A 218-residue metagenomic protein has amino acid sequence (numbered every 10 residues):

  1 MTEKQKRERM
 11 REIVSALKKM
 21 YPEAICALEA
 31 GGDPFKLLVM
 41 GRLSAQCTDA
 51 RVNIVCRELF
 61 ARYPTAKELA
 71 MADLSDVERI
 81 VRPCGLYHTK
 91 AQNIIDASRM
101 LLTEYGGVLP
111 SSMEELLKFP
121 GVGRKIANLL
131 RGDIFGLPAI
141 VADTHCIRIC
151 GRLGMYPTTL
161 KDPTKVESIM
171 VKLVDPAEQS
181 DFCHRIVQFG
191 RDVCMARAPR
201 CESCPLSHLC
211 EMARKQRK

Functional and structural regions predicted by a protein language model:
T2-K218: Catalytic cores of DNA base-excision repair glycosylases
